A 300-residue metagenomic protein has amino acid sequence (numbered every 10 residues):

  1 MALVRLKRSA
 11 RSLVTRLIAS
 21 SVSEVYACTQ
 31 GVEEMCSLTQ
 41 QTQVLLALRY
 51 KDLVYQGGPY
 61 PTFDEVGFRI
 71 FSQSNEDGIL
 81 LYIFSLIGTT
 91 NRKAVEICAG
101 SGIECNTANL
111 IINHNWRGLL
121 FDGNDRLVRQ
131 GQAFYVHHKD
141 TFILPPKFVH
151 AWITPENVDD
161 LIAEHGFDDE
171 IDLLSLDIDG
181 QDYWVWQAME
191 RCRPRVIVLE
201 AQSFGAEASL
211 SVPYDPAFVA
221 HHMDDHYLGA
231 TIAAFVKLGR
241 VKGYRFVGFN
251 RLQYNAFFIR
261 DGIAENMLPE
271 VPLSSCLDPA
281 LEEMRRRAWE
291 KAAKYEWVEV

Functional and structural regions predicted by a protein language model:
M1-P61: Membrane-proximal basic amphipathic "stem/tether" segments
S37, Q41-G88, V95, I103 (+2 more regions): Rossmann-like AdoMet/SAM-dependent catalytic core
D64-E164, D169-L176, C192, S203-A206 (+1 more regions): SAM cofactor-binding core of SAM-dependent methyltransferases, primarily the Rossmann-like beta-alpha-beta module
E96, L120, S175, V196-E200 (+2 more regions): A structural signal for short, well-ordered beta-strand segments and their strand-loop junctions that often border
C105-N106, Q130, V185-Q187, A208-S209 (+1 more regions): Short glycine-/acidic-enriched loop or helix-start segments at secondary-structure transitions that form or flank
P145, W184-H221: A short alpha/beta connector and helix-capping loop motif
I171, V185-W186, G243-V247: Short helix-to-loop capping/linker segments positioned immediately adjacent to catalytic or ligand/cofactor-binding
S175-V185: Active-site glycine- and acidic-residue-rich loops that bind and position anionic ligands or nucleotide-like cofactors
